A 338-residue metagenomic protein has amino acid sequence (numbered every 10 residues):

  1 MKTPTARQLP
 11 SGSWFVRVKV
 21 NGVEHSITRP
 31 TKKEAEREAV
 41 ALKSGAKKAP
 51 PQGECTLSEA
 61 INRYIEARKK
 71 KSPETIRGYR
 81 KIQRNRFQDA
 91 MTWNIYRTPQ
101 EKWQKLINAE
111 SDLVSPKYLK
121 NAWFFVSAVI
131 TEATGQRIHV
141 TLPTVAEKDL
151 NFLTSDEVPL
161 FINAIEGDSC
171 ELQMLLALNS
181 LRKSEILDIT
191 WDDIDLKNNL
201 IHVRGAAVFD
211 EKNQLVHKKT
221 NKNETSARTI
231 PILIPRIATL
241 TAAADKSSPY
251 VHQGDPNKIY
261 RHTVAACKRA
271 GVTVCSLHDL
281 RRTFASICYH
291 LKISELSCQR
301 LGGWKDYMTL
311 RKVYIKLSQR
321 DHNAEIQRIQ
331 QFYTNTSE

Functional and structural regions predicted by a protein language model:
T3-P4, N85-R86, W93-L142, L181-S184: N-terminal DNA-binding recognition helix of tyrosine site-specific recombinases/integrases
G12, P116, K120, Q136-I189 (+2 more regions): Basic, Lys/Arg- and aromatic-enriched nucleic-acid-binding interface segment
G22-I27, C55-R84, E110-P116: Short, aromatic/basic-rich helix-turn unit that serves as a nucleic-acid recognition element
P50, N198, F209-E211, H217-T229 (+2 more regions): C-terminal secondary-structure termini that scaffold catalytic or DNA-interacting sites
K81, P231-T273, F284: Active-site/catalytic core of tyrosine-dependent DNA strand-transfer enzymes
Y96, T144-A164, D210-L233, S248: DNA breakage-rejoining catalytic core of tyrosine-based enzymes
F152, A207, E295, G302-R328: Catalytic-site neighborhood detector that most strongly recognizes the C-terminal catalytic loop/helix of tyrosine
E185-L187, C275-S276, A285, K292-W304: Active-site-proximal segment of tyrosine recombinases
